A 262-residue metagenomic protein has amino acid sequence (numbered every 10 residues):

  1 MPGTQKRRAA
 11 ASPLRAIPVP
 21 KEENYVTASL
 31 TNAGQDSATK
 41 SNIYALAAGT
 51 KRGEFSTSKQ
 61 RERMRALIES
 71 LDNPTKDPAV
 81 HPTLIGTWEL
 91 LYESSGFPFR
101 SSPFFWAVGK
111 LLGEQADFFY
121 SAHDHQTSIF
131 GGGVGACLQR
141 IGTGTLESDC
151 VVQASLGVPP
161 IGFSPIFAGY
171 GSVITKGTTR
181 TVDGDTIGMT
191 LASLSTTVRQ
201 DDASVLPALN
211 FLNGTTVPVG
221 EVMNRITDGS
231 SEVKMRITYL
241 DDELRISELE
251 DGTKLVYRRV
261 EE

Functional and structural regions predicted by a protein language model:
M1-L30: N-terminal chloroplast transit peptides
V19-E262: Soluble ligand-binding/transfer domains with enclosed cavities or grooves
